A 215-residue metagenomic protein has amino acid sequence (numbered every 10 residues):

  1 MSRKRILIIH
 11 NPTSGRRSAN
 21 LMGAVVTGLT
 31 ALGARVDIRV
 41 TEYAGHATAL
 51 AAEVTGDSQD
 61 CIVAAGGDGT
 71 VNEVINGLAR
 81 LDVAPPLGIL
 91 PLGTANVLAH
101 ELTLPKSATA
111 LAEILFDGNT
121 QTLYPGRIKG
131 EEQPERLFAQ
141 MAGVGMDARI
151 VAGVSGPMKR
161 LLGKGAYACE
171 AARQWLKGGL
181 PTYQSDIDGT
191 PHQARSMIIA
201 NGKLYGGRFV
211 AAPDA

Functional and structural regions predicted by a protein language model:
M1-I62, T109-A110: ATP/NTP phosphate-donor binding region
I9, A31-L32, T41, R80-S196 (+1 more regions): Catalytic core of DAGKc-family lipid kinases
N20-M22, I75-L78, H100-L102, V210-A211: Short amphipathic alpha-helical segments
G23-T27, E53-T55, A79-R80, S155-M158 (+2 more regions): Short, solvent-exposed amphipathic alpha-helical segments in soluble enzyme and RNA/protein-processing domains
V25, A47, V74, L98-A99 (+1 more regions): Hydrophobic packing residues within well-ordered alpha-helices of enzyme cores
A64-G69: N-terminal glycine-rich "phosphate-gripper" loop used for MgATP/nucleotide binding and carboxylate activation
T70-D82: Short Gly/Thr/Asp-enriched flexible loops that form oxyanion-binding sites at enzyme active sites
R195-A215: Internal helical hairpin/lid segments
